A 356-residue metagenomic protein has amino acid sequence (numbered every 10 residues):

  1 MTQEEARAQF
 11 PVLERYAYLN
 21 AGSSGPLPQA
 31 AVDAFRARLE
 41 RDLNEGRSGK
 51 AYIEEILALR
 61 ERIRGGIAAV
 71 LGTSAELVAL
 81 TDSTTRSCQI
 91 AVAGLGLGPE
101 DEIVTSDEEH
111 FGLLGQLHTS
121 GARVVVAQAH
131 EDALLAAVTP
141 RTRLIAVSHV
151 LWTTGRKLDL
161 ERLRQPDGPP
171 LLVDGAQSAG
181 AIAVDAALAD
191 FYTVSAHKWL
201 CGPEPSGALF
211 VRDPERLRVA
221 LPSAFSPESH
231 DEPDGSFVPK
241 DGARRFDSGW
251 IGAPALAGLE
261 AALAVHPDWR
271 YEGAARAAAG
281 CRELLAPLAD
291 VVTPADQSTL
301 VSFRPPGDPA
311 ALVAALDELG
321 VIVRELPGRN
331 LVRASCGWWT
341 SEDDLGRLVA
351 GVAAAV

Functional and structural regions predicted by a protein language model:
M1-V356: Pyridoxal 5′-phosphate
